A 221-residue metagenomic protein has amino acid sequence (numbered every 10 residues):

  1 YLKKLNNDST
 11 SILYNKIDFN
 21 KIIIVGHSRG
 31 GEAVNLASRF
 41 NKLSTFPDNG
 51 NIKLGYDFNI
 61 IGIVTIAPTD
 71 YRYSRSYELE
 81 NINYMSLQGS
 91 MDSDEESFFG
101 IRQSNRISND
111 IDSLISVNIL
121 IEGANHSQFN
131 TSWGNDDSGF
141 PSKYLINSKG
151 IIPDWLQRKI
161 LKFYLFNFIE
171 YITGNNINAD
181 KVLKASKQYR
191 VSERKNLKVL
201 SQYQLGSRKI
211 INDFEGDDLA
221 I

Functional and structural regions predicted by a protein language model:
Y1, E32-A33, R106, I160-F168: Extracytoplasmic/secreted proteins, especially bacterial periplasmic and envelope-associated proteins
Y1-S28: Gly/Ser-rich "nucleophile elbow"/oxyanion-hole loop immediately N-terminal to the catalytic nucleophile in hydrolases
K3, G31-T45: Short glycine-enriched nucleophile-adjacent loop and the immediately C-terminal alpha-helix near the catalytic center
K21-G26, A33, G62-T65, Y84-Q88 (+1 more regions): Structural recognition of the beta-strand scaffold that forms the well-ordered cores of secreted hydrolase catalytic
S28-E32, A67-R72, S90-D94, G123-S127: Solvent-exposed loop/turn segments at secondary-structure junctions within structured extracellular/periplasmic domains
T45-P68: A conserved short beta-strand
L79-W155: Active-site-adjacent alpha-helix of alpha/beta-hydrolase-fold enzymes
G123-N125, S132-I221: Alpha/beta-hydrolase-fold serine-hydrolase catalytic core, especially in secreted/extracellular enzymes
